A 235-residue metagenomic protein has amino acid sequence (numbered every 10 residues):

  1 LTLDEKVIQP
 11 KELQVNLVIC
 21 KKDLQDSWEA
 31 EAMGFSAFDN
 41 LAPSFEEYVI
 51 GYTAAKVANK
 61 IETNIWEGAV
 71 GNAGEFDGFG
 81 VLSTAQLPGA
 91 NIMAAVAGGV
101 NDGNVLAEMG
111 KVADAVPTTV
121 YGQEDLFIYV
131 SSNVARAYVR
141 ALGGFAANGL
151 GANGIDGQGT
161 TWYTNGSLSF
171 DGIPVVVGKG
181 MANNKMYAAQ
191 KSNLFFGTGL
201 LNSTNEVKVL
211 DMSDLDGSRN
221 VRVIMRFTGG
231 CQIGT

Functional and structural regions predicted by a protein language model:
L1-E31, I50: Assembly/oligomerization interface modules of large self-assembling protein complexes
E12-Q14, Q123-D125, G172, N220: Extracellular structured ligand-interaction cores
C20-Q25, V130-V134, Q190, T235: Helix N-cap / beta->alpha transition motif
S27-W28, I61-E62, A137-V139: Short helix/loop capping segments that flank catalytic or ligand/cofactor-binding pockets
A30-D114: Alpha-helical scaffold segments that mediate packing/assembly in large oligomeric complexes
D77-A107, V139-T235: Sequence/fold signature of self-assembling virion shell proteins
A107-F145, G149, G154: Ordered core of a single globular domain
